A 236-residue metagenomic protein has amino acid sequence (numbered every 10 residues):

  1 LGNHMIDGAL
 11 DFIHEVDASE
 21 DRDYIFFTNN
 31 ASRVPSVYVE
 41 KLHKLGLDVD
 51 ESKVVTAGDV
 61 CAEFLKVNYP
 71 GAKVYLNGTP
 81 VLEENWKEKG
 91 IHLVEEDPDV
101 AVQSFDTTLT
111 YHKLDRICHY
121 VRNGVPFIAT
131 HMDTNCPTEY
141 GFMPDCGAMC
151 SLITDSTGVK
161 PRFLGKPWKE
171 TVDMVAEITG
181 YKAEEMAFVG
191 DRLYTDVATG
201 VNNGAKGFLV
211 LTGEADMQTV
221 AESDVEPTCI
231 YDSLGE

Functional and structural regions predicted by a protein language model:
L1-E15, R33-V55, A62-E236: Asp-based, Mg2+/Mn2+-dependent phosphohydrolase catalytic module
A18: Active-site anion-handling motifs in enzyme catalytic cores
D23: N-terminal phosphate-binding loop and flanking beta/alpha elements of the actin-like ATPase fold
N30: Conserved phosphate/oxyanion-binding catalytic-loop motifs
